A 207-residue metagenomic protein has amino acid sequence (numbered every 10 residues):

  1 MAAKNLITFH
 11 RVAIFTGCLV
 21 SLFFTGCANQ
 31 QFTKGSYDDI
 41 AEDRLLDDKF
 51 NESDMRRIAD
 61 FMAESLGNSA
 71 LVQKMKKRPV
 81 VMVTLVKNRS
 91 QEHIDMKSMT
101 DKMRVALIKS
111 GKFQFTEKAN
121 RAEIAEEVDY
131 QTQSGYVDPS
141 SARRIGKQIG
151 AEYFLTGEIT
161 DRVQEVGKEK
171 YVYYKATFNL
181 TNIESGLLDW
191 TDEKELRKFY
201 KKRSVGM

Functional and structural regions predicted by a protein language model:
A2-F15: Bacterial N-terminal signal peptides that target proteins for export
F23-G26: C-terminal motif of bacterial Sec signal peptides marking the signal peptidase cleavage site
A28-G35, E152-Y200, S204: Amphipathic beta-strand/beta-sheet edge segments enriched in Tyr/Trp
G35-I58: Post-signal peptide N-terminal segment of mature Sec-exported envelope proteins
D60-F61, S65-Y136, I183-T191: N-terminal segment of the mature soluble domain
F61-L66, V80-L85, Y136-E165: A short, hydrophobic beta-strand-centered structural micro-motif
G135, K202-M207: Short, surface-exposed secondary-structure junctions/capping segments
